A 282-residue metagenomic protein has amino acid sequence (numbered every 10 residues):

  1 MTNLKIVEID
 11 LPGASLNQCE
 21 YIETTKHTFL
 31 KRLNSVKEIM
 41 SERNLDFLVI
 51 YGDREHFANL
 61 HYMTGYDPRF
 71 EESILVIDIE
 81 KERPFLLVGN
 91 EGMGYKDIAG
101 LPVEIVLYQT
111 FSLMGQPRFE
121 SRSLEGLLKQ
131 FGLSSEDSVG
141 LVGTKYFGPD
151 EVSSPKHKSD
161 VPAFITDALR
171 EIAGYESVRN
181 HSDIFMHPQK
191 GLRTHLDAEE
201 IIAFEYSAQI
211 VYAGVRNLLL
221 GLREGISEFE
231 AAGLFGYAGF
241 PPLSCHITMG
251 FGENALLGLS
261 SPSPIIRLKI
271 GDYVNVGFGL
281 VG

Functional and structural regions predicted by a protein language model:
T2-N17, Q116-S244: Flexible, acidic/His-enriched mid-domain "rim/lid" segments that flank
T2-R122, I266: N-terminal accessory/capping or targeting/presequence segment of soluble
I22-E23, L30, T194-I201, S261: Active-site oxyanion-binding pockets that recognize sulfate/phosphate
K26, M114, P155, N254-L257: A generic secondary-structure micro-motif detector that highlights 1-2 residue hydrophobic/ambivalent hotspots embedded
N44-D46, D137, D272: Conserved acidic residues
I50-Y51, D78, L87-V88, G140-G143 (+2 more regions): Short beta-strand segments
E55-D67, I172-E176, N180-H195, I226-G282: Short catalytic-site patches enriched in acidic/histidine residues that coordinate or position cofactors/metals
